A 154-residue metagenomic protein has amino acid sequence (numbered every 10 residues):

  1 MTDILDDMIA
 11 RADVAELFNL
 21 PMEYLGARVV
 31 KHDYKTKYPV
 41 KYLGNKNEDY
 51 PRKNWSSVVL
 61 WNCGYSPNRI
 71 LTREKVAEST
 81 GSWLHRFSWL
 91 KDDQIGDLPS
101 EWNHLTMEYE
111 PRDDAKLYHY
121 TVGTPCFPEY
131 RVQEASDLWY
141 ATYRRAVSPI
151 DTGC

Functional and structural regions predicted by a protein language model:
M1-K37, L60-P67: GT-A fold catalytic core of metal-dependent nucleotide-sugar glycosyltransferases, centered on the diacidic
L5-M8, Y50, W139: Generic detector of bulky aromatic hydrophobic side chains
A12, Y50-S56: Residues forming well-ordered secondary-structure scaffolds
N19, Y50, E108-E110: Short secondary-structure boundary/capping segments
L20-G26, P51-K53, Y143: Catalytic phosphate/metal-binding cores of nucleic-acid and nucleotide-processing enzymes, i.e., regions that mediate
P39-K41: Membrane-cytosol interface at the C-terminal ends of transmembrane alpha helices in small multi-pass membrane proteins
L43-E48: Short, P/G- and charge-enriched loop/turn segments at secondary-structure junctions
W55-C154: A glycosyltransferase accessory/donor-loop signature
